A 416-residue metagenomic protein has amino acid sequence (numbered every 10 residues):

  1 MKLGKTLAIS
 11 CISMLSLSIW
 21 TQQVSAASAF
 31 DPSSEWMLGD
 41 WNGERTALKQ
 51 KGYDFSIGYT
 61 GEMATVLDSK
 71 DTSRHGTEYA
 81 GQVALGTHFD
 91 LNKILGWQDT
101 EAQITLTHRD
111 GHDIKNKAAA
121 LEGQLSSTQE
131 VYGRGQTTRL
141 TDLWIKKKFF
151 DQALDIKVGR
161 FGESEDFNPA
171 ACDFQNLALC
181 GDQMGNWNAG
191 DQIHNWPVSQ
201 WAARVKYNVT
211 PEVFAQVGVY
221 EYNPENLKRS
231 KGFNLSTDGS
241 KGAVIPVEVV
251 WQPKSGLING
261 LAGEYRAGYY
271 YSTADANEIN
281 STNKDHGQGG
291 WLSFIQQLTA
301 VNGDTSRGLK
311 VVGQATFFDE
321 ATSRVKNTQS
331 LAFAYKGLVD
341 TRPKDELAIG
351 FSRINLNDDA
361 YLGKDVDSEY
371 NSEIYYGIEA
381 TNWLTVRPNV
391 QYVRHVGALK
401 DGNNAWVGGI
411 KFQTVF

Functional and structural regions predicted by a protein language model:
A27, P32, L38-F55, D90-A102 (+6 more regions): Short loop/turn motifs that connect adjacent beta-strands in outer-membrane beta-barrel proteins
S28-D31, T65-A80, D401: Surface-exposed strand-loop-strand hairpins of Gram-negative outer-membrane beta-barrel proteins
F55-M63, A102-H108, I156-R160, A215-E221 (+6 more regions): Transmembrane beta-barrel strands of outer-membrane/channel proteins
S73-Y79, G133-G135, I193-N195, L235-K241 (+4 more regions): Replace "Gram-negative outer membrane beta-barrel proteins" with "bacterial and organellar outer membrane beta-barrel
A80-P224, S323-Y361: Outer membrane beta-barrel
L85, L143, A203, V247-V249 (+7 more regions): Membrane-embedded beta-strands of outer-membrane beta-barrel proteins, especially the hydrophobic/small aromatic
K228-S236, E248-V250, G268-K284, A300-D304 (+1 more regions): Outer membrane beta-barrel transmembrane domains
N404-F416: Outer-membrane beta-barrel "beta-signal"
